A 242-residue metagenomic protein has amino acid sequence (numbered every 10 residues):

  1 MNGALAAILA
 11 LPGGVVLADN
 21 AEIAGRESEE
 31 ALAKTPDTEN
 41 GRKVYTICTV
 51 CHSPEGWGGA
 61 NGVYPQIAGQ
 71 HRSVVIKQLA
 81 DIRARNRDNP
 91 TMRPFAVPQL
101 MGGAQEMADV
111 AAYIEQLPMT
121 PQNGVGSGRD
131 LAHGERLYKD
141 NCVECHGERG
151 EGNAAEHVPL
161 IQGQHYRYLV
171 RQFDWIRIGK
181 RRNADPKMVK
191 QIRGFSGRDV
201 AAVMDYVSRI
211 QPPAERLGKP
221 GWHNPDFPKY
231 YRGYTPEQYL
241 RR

Functional and structural regions predicted by a protein language model:
M1-A4: Bacterial N-terminal signal peptides that target proteins for export
D19-P36, R42-Y45, R93-N153, R171-D174 (+2 more regions): Flexible coil segments in periplasmic/lumen-exposed cytochrome c-class electron-transfer proteins
T38, G56-A84, R93-P98, E135 (+2 more regions): Gly/Gly-Pro-rich "capping" loops immediately C-terminal to redox-active cysteine motifs in periplasmic/lumenal
S53: Short, conserved catalytic or interaction motifs in soluble domains
